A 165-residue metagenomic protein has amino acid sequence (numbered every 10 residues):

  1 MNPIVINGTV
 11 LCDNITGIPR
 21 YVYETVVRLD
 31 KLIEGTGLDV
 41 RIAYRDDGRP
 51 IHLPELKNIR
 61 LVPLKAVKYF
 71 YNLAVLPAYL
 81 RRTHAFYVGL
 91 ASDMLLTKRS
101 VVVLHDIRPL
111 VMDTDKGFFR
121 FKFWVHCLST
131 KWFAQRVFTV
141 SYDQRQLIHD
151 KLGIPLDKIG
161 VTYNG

Functional and structural regions predicted by a protein language model:
M1-G165: Carbohydrate transferase catalytic cores enriched for Leloir-type hexosyltransferases
